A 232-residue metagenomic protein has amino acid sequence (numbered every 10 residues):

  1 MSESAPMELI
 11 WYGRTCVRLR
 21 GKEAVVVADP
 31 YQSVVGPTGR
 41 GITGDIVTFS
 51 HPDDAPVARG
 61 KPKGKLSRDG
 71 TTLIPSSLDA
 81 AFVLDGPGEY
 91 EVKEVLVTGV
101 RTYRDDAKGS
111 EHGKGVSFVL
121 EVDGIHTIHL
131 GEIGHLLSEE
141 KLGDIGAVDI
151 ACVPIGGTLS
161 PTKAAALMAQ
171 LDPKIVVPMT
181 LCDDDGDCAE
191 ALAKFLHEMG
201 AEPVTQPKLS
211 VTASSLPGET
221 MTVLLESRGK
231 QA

Functional and structural regions predicted by a protein language model:
M1-K22, A80, G86-E89, E94 (+3 more regions): Zn-dependent metallo-beta-lactamase
S2-V35, E111-G131, I150: Conserved beta-strand hairpin/beta-sheet module of binuclear metal-dependent hydrolase folds, prominently
I10-Y12, D85-G86, E111-H112, I175-A232: Binuclear metal-ion centers of metallo-dependent hydrolases, dominated by the metallo-beta-lactamase
L19, V47, V97, E132 (+1 more regions): Divalent metal-coordination and catalytic microenvironments
P30-Q32, H51-D53, T102-R104, G131-H135 (+3 more regions): Active-site metal-binding loops of divalent metal-dependent hydrolases
S33-V83, G143-C152: Active-site metal-binding motif and surrounding structural segment of the metallo-beta-lactamase
T38, R104-L171: Active-site-proximal loop/helix segments of hydrolase catalytic cores
K61-T127: Portal/gating segments that form or line small-molecule/metal binding sites
